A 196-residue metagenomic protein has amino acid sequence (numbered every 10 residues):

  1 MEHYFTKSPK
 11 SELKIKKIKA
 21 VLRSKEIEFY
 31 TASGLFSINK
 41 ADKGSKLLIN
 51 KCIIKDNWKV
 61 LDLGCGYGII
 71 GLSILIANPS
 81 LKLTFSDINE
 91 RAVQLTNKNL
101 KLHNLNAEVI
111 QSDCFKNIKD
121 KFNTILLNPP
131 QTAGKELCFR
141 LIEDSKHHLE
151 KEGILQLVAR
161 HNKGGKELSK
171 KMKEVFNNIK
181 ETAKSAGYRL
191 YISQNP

Functional and structural regions predicted by a protein language model:
M1-R23, S33-G34, I38: N-terminal auxiliary segments of SAM/dcSAM-dependent transferases
K43-L127: Conserved SAM/SAH cofactor-binding pocket of Class I
I74, D144-S145, M172: Class I S-adenosylmethionine-dependent transferase superfamily signal
D87-E90, L137, R160: Short beta->alpha hinge that forms the Motif I/post-I loop of the SAM-binding pocket
F139-K151: A short glycine-rich, Lys/Arg-flanked "PGG" loop and its adjoining helix->strand segment in the class I
E152-R160: Conserved beta-strand signature within the Rossmann-like core of class I S-adenosyl-L-methionine
R160-N177: Conserved class I S-adenosyl-L-methionine
K184-P196: Core SAM-dependent methyltransferase catalytic element
